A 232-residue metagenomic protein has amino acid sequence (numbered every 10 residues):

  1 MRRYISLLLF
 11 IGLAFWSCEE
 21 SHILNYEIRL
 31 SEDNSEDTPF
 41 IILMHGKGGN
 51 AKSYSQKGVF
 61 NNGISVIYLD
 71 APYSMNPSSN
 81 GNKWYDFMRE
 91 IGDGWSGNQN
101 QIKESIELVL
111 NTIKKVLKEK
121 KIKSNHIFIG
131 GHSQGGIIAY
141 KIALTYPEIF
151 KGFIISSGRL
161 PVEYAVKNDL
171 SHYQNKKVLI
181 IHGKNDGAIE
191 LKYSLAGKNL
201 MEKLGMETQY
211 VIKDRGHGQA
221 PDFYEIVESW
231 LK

Functional and structural regions predicted by a protein language model:
R2-L8: Sec-dependent signal peptide recognition, specifically the positively charged N-region followed immediately by
L13-H22: Bacterial Sec-dependent signal peptides at the C-terminal "C-region" and cleavage site
L24-E32, T38-I122: Serine-hydrolase catalytic machinery in alpha/beta-hydrolase-like enzymes
H45, G130-H132, G183: Conserved alpha/beta-hydrolase "nucleophile elbow" surrounding the catalytic nucleophile
K121-G131: Alpha/beta-hydrolase fold nucleophile elbow
G131-G135, A139: Gly/Ala-rich beta-loop-alpha elbow adjacent to hydrolase catalytic centers
K141-G152: Conserved hydrolase catalytic core segment
I155-L231: The feature captures the conserved acid-bearing segment of alpha/beta-hydrolase catalytic domains
